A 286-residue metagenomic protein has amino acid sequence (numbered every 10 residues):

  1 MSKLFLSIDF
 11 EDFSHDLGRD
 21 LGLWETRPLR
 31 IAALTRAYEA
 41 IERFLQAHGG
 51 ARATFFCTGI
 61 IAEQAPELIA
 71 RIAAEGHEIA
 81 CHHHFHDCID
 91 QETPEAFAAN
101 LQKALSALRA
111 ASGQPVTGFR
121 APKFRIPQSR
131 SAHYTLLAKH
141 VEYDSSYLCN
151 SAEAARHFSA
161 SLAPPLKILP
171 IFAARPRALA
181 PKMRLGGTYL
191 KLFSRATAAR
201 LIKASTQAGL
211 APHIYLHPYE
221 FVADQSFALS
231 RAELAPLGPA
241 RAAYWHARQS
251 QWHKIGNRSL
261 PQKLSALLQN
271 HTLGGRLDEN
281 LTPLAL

Functional and structural regions predicted by a protein language model:
M1-G118, K123-R177, S194-L286: Catalytic alpha-helical scaffold of carbohydrate-active enzymes acting on polysaccharides/glycoconjugates
P181-L192, Q251: Surface-exposed cleft-lining segments at the edges of enzyme active sites
